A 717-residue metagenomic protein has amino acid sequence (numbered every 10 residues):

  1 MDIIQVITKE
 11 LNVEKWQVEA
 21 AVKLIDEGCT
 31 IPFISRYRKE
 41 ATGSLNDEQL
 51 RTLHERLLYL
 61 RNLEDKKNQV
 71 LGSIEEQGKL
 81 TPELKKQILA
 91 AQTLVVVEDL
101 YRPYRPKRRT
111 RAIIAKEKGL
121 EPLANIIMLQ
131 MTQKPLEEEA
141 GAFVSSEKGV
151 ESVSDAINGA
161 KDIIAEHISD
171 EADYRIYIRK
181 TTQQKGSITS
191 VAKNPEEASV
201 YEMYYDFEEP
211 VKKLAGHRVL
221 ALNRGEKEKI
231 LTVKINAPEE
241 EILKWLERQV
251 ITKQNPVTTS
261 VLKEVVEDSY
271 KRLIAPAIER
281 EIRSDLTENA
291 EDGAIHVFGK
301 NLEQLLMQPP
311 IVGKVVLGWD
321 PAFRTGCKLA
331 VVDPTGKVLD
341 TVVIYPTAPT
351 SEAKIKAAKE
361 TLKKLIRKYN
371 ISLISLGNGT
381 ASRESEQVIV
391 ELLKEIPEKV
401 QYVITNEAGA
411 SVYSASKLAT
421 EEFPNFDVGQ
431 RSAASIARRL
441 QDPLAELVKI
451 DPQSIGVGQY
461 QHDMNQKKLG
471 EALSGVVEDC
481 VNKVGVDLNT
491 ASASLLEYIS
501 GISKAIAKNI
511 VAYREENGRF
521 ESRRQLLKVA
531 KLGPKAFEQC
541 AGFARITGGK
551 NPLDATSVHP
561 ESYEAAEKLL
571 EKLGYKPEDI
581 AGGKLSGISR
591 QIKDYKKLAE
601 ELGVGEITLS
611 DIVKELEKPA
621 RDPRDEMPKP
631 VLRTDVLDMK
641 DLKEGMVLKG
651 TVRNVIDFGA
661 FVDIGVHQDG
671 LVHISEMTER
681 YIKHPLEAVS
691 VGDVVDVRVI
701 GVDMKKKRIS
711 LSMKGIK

Functional and structural regions predicted by a protein language model:
V18, E55, I344-P349, L373 (+7 more regions): Short beta-alpha connecting loops at secondary-structure transitions that line or flank enzyme active sites
K23-D26, P103, I114-E117, A221-G225 (+15 more regions): Replace "in large, NTP-powered and nucleic-acid-processing enzymes" with "in large, NTP-powered factors and other
T30-I31, N46-E147, K483-E626, R633 (+3 more regions): Accessory alpha-helical DNA-binding modules that contact the DNA backbone or grooves
Y37-K39, M128, P238, P321 (+11 more regions): Short, ordered loop/turn segments at secondary-structure junctions
Q49-T52, Y59, L63-G318, A322-N425 (+1 more regions): Duplex nucleic acid-engaging cores and interfaces of nucleic-acid transaction enzymes
V96, V403, G409, S414-V484 (+1 more regions): Long, charge-rich intrinsically disordered scaffolds of nucleic-acid metabolism proteins
E139-F143, E147-V153, F207-E208, L246-I251 (+6 more regions): Low-complexity, acidic/Ser/Thr- and charged residue-rich accessory regions of DNA metabolism proteins
K180-S187, W319-F323, G379-E384, T405-V412 (+5 more regions): A glycine-rich phosphate-binding loop feature that marks nucleotide/adenosyl-phosphate handling sites
